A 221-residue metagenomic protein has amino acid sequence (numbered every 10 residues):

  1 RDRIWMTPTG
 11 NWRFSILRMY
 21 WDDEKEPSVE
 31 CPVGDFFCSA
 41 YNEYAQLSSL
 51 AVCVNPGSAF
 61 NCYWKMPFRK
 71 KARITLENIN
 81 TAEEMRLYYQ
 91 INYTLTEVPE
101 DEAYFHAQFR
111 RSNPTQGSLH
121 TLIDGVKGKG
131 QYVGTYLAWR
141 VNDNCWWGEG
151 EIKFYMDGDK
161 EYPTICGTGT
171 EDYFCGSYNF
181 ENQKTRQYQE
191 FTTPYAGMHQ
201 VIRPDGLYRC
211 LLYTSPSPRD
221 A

Functional and structural regions predicted by a protein language model:
R1-L50: An N-terminus-focused feature that recognizes amino-terminal "leader" regions
R1-R13, A82-G150, F154-Y155, D159: Solvent-exposed, flexible loop/coil segments flanking beta-strands in beta-rich domains
F36-P56, N179-L212: Extended, solvent-exposed segments with strong compositional bias
N55-G57, P67-R69, G128: Surface-exposed coil/turn segments at beta-strand junctions on protein surfaces, enriched
A59-C62: Ligand-binding face of N-terminal immunoglobulin V-set domains in extracellular IgSF glycoproteins
P67-N78, R219: Noncatalytic modules at the cell exterior or secretory-pathway interfaces, chiefly beta-strand-rich lectin/adhesion
E161-Y188: Membrane-interfacial catalytic/cofactor-binding modules of polytopic membrane enzymes
Y213-A221: Single conserved hydrophobic/aromatic residue that forms the stacking wall/gate of nucleotide- or nucleobase-binding
